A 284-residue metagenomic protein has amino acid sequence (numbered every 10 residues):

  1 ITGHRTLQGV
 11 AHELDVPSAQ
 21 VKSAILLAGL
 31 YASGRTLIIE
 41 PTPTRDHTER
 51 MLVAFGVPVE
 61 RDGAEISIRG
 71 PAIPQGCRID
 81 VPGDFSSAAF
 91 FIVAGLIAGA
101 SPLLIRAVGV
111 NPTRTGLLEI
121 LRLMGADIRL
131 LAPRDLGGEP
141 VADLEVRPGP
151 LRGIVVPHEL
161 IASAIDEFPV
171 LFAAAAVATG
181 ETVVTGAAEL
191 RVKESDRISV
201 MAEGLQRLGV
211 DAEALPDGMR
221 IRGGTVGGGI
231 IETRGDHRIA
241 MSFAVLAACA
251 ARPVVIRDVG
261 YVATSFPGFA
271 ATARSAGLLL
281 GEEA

Functional and structural regions predicted by a protein language model:
I1-A284: Structural preference for solvent-exposed beta-strand-turn elements and adjacent flexible terminal/loop segments within
